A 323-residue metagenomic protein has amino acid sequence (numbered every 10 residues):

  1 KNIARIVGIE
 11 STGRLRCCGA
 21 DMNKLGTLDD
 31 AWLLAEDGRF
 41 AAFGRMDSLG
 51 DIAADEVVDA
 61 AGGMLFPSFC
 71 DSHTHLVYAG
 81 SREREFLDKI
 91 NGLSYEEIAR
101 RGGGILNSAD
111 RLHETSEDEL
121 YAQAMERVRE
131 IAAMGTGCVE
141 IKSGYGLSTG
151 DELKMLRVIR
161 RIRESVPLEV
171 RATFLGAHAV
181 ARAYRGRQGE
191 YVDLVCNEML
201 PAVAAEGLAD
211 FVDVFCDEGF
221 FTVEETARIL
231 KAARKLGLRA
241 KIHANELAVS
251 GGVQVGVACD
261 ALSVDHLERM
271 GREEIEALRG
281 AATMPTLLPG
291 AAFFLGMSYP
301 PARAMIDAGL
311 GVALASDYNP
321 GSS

Functional and structural regions predicted by a protein language model:
K1, E56-D59, C70, T173 (+2 more regions): Hydrophobic/aromatic beta-strand patches that form the interior of the parallel beta-sheet core in alpha/beta enzyme
K1-D51: N-terminal metal-binding scaffold of metallo-dependent hydrolase/deaminase domains
I3, L33, G38, G62 (+9 more regions): Divalent metal-coordination and catalytic microenvironments
E56, A60-Q123: Metal-associated gating/positioning segment near the N- to mid-region
P67, R129, A227, K231 (+3 more regions): Alpha-helical segments flanking ligand/cofactor-binding loops in enzyme cores
L76-V77, E246, P320: Short active-site segment of divalent metal-dependent hydrolases/proteases that encodes the spacing between
L106-A124, R129-E130, G137-S250: Metal-coordinating catalytic core of metallo-dependent amide/deamination hydrolases
R239-A240, V249-S323: Active-site-adjacent C-terminal substructures of enzyme catalytic domains
